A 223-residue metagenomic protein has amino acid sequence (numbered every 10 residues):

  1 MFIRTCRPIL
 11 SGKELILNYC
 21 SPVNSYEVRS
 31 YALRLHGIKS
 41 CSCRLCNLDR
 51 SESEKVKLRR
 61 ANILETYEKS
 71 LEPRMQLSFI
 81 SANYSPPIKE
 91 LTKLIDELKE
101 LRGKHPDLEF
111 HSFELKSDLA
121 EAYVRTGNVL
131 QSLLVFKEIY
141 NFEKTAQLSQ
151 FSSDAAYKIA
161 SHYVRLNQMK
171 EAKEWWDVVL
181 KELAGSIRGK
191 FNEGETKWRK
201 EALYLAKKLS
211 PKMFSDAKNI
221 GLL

Functional and structural regions predicted by a protein language model:
M1-R125: C-terminal SET catalytic tail plus cysteine-rich post-SET Zn-binding segment of SAM-dependent SET-domain
F79, V124, Y157, Y163-V164: Specific register positions within alpha-helical solenoid repeats of the TPR/Sel1-like families, i.e., one
E90-E97, L115, V135, E174-V178 (+1 more regions): Alpha-helical solenoid repeat scaffolds, predominantly canonical TPR units
I95-G103, K137-K144, L180-I187: Amphipathic alpha-helical segments of tetratricopeptide repeats
L108-H111, Q131, F151, F191-E201: Structural signature of alpha-solenoid helical repeat junctions
S112, L119, T126, S152 (+2 more regions): Structural register within alpha-helical repeat arrays
